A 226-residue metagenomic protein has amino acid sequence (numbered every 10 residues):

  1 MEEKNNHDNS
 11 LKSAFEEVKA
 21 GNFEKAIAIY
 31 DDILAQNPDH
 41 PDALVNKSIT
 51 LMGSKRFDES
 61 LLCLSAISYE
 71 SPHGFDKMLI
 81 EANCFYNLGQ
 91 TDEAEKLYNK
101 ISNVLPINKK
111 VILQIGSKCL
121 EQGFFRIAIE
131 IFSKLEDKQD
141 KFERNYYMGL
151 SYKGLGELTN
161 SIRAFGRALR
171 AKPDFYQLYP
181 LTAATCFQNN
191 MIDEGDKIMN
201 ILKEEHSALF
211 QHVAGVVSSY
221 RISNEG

Functional and structural regions predicted by a protein language model:
N5-D39, N46, M52-G53, N83 (+1 more regions): Alpha-helical segment of the N-proximal tetratricopeptide repeat
D8, D42, D76, K110 (+3 more regions): Start-of-helix register in tetratricopeptide repeats
K19-A20, G53-S54, N87-L88, E121-Q122 (+3 more regions): Register position in tetratricopeptide repeats
D32-I33, A66-I67, K100-I101, K134-L135 (+2 more regions): Canonical positions in the second alpha-helix
Q36, Y69-S71, V104, D137-K138 (+2 more regions): Structural marker of alpha-solenoid helical repeat scaffolds
N46, I80, Q114, Y147 (+2 more regions): Canonical tetratricopeptide repeat
